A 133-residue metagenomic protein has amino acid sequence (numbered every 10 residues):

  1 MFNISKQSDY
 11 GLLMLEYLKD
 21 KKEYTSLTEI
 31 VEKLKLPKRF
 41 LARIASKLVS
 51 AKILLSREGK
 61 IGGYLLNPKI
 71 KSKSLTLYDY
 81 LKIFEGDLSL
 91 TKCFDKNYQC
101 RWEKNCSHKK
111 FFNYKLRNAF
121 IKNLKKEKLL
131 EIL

Functional and structural regions predicted by a protein language model:
F2, K6, Y10-L36, Y64: N-terminal helix-turn-helix DNA-binding core of bacterial DNA-binding proteins
E32, V49-S50: Alpha-helical residues within the helix-turn-helix
R39: Key DNA-contact positions within bacterial/archaeal DNA-binding proteins
A45-S46: Short, hydrophobic-biased segments on the C-terminal half of alpha helices that form "recognition helices"
K52-R57: A short, conserved structural fragment
K60-P68: Minor-groove-contacting beta-hairpin "wing" of winged helix-turn-helix DNA-binding domains
N67-L133: Non-DNA-binding regulatory cores of transcription-related proteins, predominantly C-terminal effector-binding
